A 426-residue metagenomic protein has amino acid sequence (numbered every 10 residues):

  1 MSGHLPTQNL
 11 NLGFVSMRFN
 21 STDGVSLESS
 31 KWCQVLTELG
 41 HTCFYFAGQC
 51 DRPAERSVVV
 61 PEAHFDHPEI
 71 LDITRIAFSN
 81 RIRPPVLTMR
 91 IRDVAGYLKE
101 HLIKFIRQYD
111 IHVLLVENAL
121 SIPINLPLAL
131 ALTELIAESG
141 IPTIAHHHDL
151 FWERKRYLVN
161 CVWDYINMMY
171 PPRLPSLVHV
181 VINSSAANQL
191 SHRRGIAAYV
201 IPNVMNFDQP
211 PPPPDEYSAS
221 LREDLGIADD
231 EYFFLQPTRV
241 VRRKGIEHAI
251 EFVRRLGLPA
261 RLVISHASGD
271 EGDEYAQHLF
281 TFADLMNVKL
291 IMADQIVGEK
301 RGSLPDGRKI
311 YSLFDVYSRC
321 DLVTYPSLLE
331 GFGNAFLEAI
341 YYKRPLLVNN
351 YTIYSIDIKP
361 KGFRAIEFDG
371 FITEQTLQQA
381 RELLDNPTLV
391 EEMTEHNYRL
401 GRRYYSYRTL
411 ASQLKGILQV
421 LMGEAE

Functional and structural regions predicted by a protein language model:
Q8-N9, V35-E38, F44-V113, L285 (+1 more regions): A conserved catalytic-core segment of Leloir-type glycosyltransferases
F14, R222-E223, I227-K244, I250-V253 (+1 more regions): Conserved donor-binding/catalytic core segment of Leloir-type glycosyltransferases
W152, Y165-S220: Donor nucleotide-sugar binding/catalytic pocket of nucleotide-sugar-dependent glycosyltransferases
D273-D315, G362: Nucleotide-activated donor-binding/catalytic signature segment of Leloir-type glycosyltransferases, i.e., the conserved
L328: Aromatic "clamp/platform" in nucleotide-sugar-dependent glycosyltransferases that forms part of the donor/acceptor
P345-N349, A365-I366: Short hydrophobic beta-strand element within catalytic cores of glycosyltransferases and related nucleotide-activated
S355-R381, T388-E391: Change "using UDP/GDP/dTDP sugars" to "using nucleotide sugars
D385-Q419: A charged, aromatic-enriched C-terminal amphipathic alpha-helix characteristic of glycosyltransferases across folds
